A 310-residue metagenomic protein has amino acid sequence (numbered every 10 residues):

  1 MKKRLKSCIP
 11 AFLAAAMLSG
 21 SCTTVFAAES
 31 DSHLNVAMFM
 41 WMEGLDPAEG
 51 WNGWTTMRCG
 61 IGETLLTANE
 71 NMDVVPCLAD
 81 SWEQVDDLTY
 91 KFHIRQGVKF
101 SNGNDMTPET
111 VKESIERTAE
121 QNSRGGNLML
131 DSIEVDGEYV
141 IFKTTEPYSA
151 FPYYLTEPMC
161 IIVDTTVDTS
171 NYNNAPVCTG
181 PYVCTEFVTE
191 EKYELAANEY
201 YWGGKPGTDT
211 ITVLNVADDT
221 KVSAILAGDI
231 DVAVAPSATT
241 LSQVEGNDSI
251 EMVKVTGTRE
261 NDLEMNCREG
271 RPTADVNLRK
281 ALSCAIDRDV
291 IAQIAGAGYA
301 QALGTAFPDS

Functional and structural regions predicted by a protein language model:
S19-S30: Sec-dependent signal peptide cleavage junction
S30-W41, T89-F92, V111-S114, V140-F142 (+3 more regions): Short, well-ordered beta-strand elements
A37-V85, E116, V177-C178: N-terminal lobe/hinge region of extracytoplasmic solute-binding protein
N69, D73, T156-P206, T210 (+1 more regions): Gly/Pro-rich hinge or "lid" segments in bacterial periplasmic/extracellular proteins
D80-N122, A224, P272-A274: Aromatic- and charge-enriched surface segment that lines or borders ligand/interaction sites
E83-V85, K91, G125-T166: Surface-exposed binding/hinge segments that line and control ligand-binding clefts or catalytic entry sites
E199-Q243: Ligand-site clamp/hinge motif
P236-S310: Local pocket/hinge segments that shape ligand/substrate recognition
